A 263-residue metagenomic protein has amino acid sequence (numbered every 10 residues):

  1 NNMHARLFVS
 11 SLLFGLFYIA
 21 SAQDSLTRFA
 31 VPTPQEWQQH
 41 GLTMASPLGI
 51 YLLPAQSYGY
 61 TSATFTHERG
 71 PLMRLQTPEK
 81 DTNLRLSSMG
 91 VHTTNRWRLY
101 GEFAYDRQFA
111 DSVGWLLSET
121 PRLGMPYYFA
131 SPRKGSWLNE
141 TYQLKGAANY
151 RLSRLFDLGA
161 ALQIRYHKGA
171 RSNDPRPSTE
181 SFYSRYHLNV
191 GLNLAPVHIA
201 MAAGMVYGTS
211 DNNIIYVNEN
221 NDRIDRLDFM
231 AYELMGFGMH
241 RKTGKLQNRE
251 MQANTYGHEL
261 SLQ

Functional and structural regions predicted by a protein language model:
D24-Q38, G49-G70, W97-G101, L158: Transmembrane beta-strand segments of Gram-negative outer membrane beta-barrel proteins
G59-H67, G101-R107, A160-Y166, M201-Y207: Transmembrane beta-barrel strands of outer-membrane/channel proteins
L72-Q76, F129-K134, A170-R176, G244-R249: Extracellular loop and loop/strand-boundary signature of outer-membrane beta-barrel proteins
K80-L86, L138-L144, P175-S184, Q252-H258: Residues that define the transmembrane beta-barrel architecture of outer-membrane proteins
L86-H92, L144-Y150, Y186-L192, H258-L262: Residues on the lipid-exposed face of transmembrane beta-strands in outer-membrane beta-barrel proteins
T94-W97, S153-L155, N193-A195: Outer-membrane beta-barrel channels and translocator barrels
L116-L123, D174-S181, Y216-D225: Flexible, surface-exposed loop regions and adjacent strand-edge segments of Gram-negative outer-membrane beta-barrel
F237-Q263: Long, internal scaffold/assembly segments composed of regular secondary structure
